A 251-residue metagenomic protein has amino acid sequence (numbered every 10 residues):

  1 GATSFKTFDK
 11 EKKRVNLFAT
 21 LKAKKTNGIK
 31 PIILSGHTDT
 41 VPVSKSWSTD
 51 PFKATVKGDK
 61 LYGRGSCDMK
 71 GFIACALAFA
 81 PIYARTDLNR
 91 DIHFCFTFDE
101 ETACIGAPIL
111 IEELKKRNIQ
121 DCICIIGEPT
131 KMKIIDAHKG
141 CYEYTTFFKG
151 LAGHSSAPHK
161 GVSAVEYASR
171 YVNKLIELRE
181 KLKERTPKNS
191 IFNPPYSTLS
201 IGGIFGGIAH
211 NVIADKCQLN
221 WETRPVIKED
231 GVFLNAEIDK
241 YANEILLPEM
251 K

Functional and structural regions predicted by a protein language model:
G1-R64, R85-L88: Acidic/His- and Gly-rich active-site-bordering loop/insert found across diverse amide/peptide-bond hydrolases
T20, I134-K139, H210-I213: Short glycine-biased active-site loop of nucleotidyltransferases that positions the nucleotide triphosphate and helps
K30-I33, K60, H93, C122-C124 (+1 more regions): Structural motif
H37, H138, H154-S155: Histidine-centered active-site/metal-ligand motif
V41-V56, Q120-D121, D136-F147: Acidic-glycine-rich active-site phosphate/pyrophosphate-binding loop
D59-A74, E101, V162-V165: Short, conserved micro-motifs enriched in small and acidic residues
M69-E143: Acidic/histidine-rich catalytic neighborhood of metal-dependent amide-processing enzymes
T145-K251: Metal-dependent amide/peptide-bond hydrolase catalytic core, centered on the "pita-bread" metallohydrolase fold
